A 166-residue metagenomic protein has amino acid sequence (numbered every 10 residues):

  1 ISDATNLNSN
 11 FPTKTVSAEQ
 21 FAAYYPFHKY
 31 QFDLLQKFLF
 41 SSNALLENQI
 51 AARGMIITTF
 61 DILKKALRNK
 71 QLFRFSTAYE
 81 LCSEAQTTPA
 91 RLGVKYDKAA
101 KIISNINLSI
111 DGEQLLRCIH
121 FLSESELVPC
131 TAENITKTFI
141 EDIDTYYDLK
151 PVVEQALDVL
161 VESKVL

Functional and structural regions predicted by a protein language model:
D3-G112, S125-T131, E141-D148: C-terminal helical "lid" subdomain and adjoining coupling/linker elements of P-loop NTPases
L35, L116-H120: Short alpha-helical scaffolding segments that buttress acidic/His motifs in well-ordered protein cores
L115, T131, I135, F139 (+1 more regions): Extended, hydrophobic alpha-helical segments in both membrane/secreted and soluble proteins
T145-E162: Short amphipathic alpha-helical interaction segments
